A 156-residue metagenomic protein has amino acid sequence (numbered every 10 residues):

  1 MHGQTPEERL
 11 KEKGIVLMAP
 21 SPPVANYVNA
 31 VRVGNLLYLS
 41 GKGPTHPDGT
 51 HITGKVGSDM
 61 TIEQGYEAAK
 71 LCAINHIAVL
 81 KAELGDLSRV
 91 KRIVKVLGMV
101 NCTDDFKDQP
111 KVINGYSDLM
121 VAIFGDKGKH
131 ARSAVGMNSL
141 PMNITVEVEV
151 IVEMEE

Functional and structural regions predicted by a protein language model:
M1-E156: Short, polar/acidic, helix-capping and beta-turn segments at strand->helix junctions that line the mouths
